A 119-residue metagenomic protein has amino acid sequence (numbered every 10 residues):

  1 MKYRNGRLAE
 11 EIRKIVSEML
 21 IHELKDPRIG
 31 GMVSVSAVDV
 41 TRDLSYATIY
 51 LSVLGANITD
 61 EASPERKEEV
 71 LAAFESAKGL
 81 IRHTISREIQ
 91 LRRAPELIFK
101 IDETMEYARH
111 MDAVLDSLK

Functional and structural regions predicted by a protein language model:
M1-Y46, S52-K119: Charge-rich, low-complexity N-terminal segments
